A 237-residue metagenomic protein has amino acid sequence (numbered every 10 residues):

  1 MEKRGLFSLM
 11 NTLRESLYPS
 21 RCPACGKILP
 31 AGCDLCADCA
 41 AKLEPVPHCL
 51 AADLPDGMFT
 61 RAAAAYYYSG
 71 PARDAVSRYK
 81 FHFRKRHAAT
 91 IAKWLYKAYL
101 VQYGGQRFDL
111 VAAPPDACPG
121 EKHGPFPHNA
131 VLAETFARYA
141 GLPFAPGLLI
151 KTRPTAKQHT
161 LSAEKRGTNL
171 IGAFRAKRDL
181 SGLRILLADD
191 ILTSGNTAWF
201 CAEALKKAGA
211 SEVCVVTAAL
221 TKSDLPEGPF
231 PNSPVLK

Functional and structural regions predicted by a protein language model:
M1-K237: Glycine-rich phosphate/pyrophosphate-handling loop used in enzymes and phosphotransfer proteins
